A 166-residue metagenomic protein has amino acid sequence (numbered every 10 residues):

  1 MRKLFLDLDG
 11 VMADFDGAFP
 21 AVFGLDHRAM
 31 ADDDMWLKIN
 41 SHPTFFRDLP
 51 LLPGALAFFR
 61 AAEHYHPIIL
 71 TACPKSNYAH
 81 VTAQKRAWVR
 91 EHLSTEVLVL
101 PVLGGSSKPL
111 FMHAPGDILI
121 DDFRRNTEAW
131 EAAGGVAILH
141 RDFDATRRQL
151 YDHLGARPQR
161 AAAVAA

Functional and structural regions predicted by a protein language model:
M1-P43, A132, D142: Active-site neighborhood of HAD-like aspartate-dependent phosphohydrolases
K3, L100-W130: Conserved Lys-Pro-Asp/Glu-containing loop-to-beta segment of HAD-superfamily phosphomonoesterases, centered on
A13-D16, P67-I69, S76-H80, S107-F111 (+2 more regions): Short catalytic/ligand-binding loop motif for oxyanion handling, primarily in non-cytosolic enzymes, centered on
S41-I69, Y78-A83: Short, acidic loop-to-helix structural element flanking the phosphoryl-transfer center in phosphate-processing enzymes
L70-N77, R86, R90-L110: A short, structured active-site edge motif that brings together acidic residues
I118-Y151: Acidic, Mg2+-coordinating phosphoryl-transfer loop and its flanking beta/alpha structural elements, shared across
T146-A166: Basic, glycine-rich
